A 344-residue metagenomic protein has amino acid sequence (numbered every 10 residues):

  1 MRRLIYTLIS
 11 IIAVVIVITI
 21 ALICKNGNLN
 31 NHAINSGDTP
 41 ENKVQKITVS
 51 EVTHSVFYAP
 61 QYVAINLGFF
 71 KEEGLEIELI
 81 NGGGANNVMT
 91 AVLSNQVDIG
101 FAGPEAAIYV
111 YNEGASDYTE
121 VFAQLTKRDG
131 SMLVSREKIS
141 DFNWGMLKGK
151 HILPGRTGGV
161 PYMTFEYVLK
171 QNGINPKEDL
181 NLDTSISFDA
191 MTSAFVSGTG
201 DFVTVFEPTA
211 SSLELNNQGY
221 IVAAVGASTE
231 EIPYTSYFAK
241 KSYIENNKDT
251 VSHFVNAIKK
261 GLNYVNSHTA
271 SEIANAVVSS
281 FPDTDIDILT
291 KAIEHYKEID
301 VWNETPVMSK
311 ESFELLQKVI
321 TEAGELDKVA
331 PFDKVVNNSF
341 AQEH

Functional and structural regions predicted by a protein language model:
M1-K46, E343-H344: Short, low-complexity disordered leader/linker segments with a strong preference for bacterial N-terminal type II
R2, D38-K177, N181-S185, A194 (+4 more regions): Short, glycine-/small- and polar/acidic-enriched structural segments that line small-molecule recognition paths
I18, Y62, I108, E166 (+5 more regions): Predominant activation on well-ordered alpha-helical scaffold segments within soluble catalytic domains
G27-L29, F57, A106, D129 (+6 more regions): Short phosphate-engaging motifs
A106, E137, S187-F281: Pocket-lining segment of extracytoplasmic ligand-binding domains
E245-L326: Secondary-structure end/capping motifs
E314-H344: Conserved C-terminal helix/tail region of periplasmic/extracytoplasmic solute-binding proteins
